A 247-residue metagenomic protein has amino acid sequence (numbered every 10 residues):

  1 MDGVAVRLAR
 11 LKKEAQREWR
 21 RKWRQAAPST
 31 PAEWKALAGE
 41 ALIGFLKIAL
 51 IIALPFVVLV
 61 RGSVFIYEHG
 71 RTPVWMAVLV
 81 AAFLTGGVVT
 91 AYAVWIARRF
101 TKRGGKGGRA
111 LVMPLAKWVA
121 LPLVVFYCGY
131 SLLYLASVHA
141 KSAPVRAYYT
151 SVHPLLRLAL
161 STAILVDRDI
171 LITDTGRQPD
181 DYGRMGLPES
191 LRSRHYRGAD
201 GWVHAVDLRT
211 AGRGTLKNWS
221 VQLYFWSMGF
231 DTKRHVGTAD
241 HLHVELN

Functional and structural regions predicted by a protein language model:
M1-L84: N-terminal targeting leaders characterized by basic, low-complexity, disordered sequences that direct proteins
A36, E40-I43, R71-W75, V145-R157 (+1 more regions): Short, structured coil/loop segments at alpha-helix boundaries
A36-E40, K106-P114: Membrane-helix interfacial "entry" motifs
I51, P55-R99, R109-Y127, E189-N247: Catalytic cores and adjacent binding grooves of peptidoglycan-active enzymes
T101-G105: Membrane-helix boundary connector in multi-pass membrane proteins
W118-I172: Active-site acidic/histidine clusters and adjacent loop/turn architecture that either coordinate catalytic ions
A147-A159, L187-H195, G229: N-terminal post-signal-peptidase region of extra-cytosolic proteins
D167-W202: Active-site-adjacent substructure of cysteine-protease-like catalytic cores
